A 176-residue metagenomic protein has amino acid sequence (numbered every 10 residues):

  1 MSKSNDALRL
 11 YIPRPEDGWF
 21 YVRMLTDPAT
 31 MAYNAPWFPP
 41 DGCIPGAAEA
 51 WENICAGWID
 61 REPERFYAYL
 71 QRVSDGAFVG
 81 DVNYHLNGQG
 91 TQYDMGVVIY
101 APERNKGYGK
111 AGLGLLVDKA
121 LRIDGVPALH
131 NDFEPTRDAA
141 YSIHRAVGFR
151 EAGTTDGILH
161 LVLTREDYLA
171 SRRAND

Functional and structural regions predicted by a protein language model:
M1-P102, T136, R150-D176: GNAT-family acyltransferases
P15, A101, G114, D118 (+1 more regions): Short, well-ordered alpha-helices that flank and scaffold nucleotide-derived cofactor binding pockets
R61, R122-I123: Alpha-helix C-cap/termination motif
Y100, H130-Y141: Conserved beta-strand-loop-alpha-helix junction that forms the acyl-donor binding cleft
N105-K119, Y141-A146: Conserved acetyl-CoA-binding loop-helix of GNAT-fold acetyltransferases
I123-D124, V147: Structural motif
